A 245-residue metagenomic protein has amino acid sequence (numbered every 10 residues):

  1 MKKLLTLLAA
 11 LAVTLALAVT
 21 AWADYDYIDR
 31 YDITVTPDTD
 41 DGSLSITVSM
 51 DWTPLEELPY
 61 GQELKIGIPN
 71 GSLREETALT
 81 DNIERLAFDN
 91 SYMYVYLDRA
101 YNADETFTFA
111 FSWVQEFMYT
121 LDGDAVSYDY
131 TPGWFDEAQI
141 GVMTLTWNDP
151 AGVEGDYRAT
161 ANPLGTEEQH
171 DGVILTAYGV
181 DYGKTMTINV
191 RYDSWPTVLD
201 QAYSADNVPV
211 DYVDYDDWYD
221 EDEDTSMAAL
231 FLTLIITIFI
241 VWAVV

Functional and structural regions predicted by a protein language model:
M1, A18-A23: Intrinsically disordered, low-complexity Ser/Thr/Pro-rich tracts
M1-A9: Positively charged n-region of N-terminal signal peptides that target proteins for export
L8-A16: Bacterial N-terminal signal peptides
A16, V244-V245: Alpha-helical transmembrane segments in eukaryotic/viral proteins
A21-V244: Lumenal/extracellular ectodomains and adaptor appendage modules of the eukaryotic vesicle/secretory system
